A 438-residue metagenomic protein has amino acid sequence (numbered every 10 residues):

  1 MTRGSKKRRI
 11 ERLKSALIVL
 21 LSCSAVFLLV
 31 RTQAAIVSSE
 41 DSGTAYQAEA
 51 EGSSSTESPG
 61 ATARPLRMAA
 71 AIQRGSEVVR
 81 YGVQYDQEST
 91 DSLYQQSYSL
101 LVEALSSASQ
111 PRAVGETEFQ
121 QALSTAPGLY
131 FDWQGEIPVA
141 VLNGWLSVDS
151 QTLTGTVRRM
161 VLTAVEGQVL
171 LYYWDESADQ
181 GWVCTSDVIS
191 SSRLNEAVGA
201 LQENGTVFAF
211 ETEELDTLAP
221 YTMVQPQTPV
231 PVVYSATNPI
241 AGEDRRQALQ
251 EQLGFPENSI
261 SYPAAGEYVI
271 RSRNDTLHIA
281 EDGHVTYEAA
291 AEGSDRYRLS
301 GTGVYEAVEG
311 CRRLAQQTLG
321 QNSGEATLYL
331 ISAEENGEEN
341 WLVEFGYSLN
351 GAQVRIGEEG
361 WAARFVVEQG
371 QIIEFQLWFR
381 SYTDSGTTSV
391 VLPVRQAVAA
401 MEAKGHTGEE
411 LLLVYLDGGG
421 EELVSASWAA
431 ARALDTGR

Functional and structural regions predicted by a protein language model:
T2-K6, L20-S22, F27-Y305, L434-T436: Preferential activation on post-signal-peptide N-terminal prodomains/segments of secreted or lumenal proteins
R9-L20: Membrane interfacial helix-start segments of signal peptides and signal-anchor transmembrane helices
V19, L146-A209, L218-P220, V308 (+6 more regions): Zymogen propeptides/activation segments of proteases
A25-V26, C311, A363-F365: Short low-polarity hydrophobic stretches
T90-S109, A113-E116, S235-L253, Y297-G337 (+1 more regions): Short, non-transmembrane alpha-helical segments in secretory-pathway proteins
L129-Y130, G144, G242-G283, G324-Q371 (+2 more regions): Exposed beta-strand-loop-beta-strand "reactive/processing" segments of non-cytosolic proteins
